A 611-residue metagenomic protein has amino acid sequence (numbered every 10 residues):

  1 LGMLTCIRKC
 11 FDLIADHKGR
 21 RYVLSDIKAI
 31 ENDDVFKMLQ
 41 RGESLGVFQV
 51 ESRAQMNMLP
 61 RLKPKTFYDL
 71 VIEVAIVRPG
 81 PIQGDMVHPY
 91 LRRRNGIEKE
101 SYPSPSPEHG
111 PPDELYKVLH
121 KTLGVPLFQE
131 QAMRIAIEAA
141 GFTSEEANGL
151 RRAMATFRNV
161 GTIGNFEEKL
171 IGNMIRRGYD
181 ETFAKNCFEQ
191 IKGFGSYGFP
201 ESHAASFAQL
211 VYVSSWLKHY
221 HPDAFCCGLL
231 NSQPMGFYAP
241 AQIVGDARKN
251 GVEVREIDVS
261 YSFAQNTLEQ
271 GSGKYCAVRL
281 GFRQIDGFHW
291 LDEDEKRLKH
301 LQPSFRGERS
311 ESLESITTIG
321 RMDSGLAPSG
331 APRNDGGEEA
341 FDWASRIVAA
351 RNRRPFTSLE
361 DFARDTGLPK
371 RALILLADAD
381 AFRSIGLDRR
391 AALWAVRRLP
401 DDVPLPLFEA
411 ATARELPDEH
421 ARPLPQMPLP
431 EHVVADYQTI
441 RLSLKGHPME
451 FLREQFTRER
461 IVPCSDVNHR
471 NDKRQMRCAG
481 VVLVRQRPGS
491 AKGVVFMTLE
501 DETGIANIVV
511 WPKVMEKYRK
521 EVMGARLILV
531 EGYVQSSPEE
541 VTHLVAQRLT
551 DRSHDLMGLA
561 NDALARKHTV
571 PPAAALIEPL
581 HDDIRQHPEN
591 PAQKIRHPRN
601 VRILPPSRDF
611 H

Functional and structural regions predicted by a protein language model:
L1-H300, F305, S312, G336-H611: Noncatalytic, beta-rich nucleic-acid-contacting surfaces in large DNA/RNA-processing enzymes
F305-E338: A cross-taxon signal for low-complexity, glycine/charged-rich
